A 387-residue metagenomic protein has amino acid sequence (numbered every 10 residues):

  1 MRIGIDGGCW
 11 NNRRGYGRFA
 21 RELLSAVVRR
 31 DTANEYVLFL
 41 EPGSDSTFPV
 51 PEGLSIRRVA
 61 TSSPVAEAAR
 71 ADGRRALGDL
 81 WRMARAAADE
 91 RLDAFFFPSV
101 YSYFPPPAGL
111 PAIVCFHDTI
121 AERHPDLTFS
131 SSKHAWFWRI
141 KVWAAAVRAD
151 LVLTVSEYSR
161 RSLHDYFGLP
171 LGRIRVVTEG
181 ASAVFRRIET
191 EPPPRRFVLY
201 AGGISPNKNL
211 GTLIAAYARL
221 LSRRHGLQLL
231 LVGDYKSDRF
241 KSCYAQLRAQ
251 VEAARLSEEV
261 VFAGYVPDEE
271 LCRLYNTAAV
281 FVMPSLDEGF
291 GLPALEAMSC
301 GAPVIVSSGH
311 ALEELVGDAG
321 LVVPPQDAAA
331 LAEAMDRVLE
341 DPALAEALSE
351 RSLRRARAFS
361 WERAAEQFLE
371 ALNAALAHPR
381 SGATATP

Functional and structural regions predicted by a protein language model:
M1-P387: Carbohydrate transferase catalytic cores enriched for Leloir-type hexosyltransferases
